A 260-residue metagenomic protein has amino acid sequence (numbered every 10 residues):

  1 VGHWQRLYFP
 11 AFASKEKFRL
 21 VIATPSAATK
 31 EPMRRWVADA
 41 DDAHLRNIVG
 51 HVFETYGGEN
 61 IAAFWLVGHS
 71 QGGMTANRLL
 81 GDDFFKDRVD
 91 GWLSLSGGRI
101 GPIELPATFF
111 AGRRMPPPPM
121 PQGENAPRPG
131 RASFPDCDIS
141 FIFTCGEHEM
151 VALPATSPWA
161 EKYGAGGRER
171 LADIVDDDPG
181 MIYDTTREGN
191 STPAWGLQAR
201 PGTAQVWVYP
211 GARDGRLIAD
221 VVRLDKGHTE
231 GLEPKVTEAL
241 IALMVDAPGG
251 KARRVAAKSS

Functional and structural regions predicted by a protein language model:
V1, A27-P32, S70-M74, G97-P102 (+2 more regions): Solvent-exposed loop/turn segments at secondary-structure junctions within structured extracellular/periplasmic domains
V1-H51, G202-V206, I218-D220: Active-site machinery of serine-nucleophile hydrolases
H3, W36-A43, D83, D87 (+2 more regions): Soluble non-cytosolic domains of exported or imported proteins
A13-F18, G58-N60, V67, Q71 (+4 more regions): Extracellular/periplasmic catalytic domains that process cell-envelope and extracellular macromolecules
L20-S26, A63-G68, T75-N77, D90-S96 (+2 more regions): Structural recognition of the beta-strand scaffold that forms the well-ordered cores of secreted hydrolase catalytic
M33-M74, G81-V89: Gly/Ser-rich "nucleophile elbow"/oxyanion-hole loop immediately N-terminal to the catalytic nucleophile in hydrolases
D90-D214, G227-H228: The feature captures the conserved acid-bearing segment of alpha/beta-hydrolase catalytic domains
E233-S260: Catalytic active-site module of serine/aspartate enzymes centered on a nucleophile-bearing elbow/loop
